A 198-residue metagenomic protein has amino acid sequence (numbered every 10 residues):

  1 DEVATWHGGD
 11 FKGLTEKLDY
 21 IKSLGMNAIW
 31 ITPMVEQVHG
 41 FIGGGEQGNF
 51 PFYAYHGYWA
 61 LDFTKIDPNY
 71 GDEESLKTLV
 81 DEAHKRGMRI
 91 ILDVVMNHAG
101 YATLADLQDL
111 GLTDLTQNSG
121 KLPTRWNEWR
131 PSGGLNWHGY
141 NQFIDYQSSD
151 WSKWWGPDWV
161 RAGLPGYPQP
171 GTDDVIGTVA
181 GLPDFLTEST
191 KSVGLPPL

Functional and structural regions predicted by a protein language model:
D1-N27, P33-L198: Substrate-binding/active-site clefts of carbohydrate-active enzymes
